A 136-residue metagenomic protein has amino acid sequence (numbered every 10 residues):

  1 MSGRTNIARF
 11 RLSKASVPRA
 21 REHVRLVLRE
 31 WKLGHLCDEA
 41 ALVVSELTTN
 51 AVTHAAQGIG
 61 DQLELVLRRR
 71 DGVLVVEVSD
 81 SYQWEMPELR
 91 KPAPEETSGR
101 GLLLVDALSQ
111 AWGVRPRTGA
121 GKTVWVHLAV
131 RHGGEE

Functional and structural regions predicted by a protein language model:
M1-E39: Bergerat-fold GHKL ATPase/HATPase_c domain
M1-R9, V52-E136: Conserved beta-strand-loop-beta-strand hairpin that lines the nucleotide-binding pocket of ATP/GTP-utilizing enzymes
A20, L47-N50, V105: Conserved small-residue
R25-R29, L36-A41, V73-V75, E85-L89: A broad, low-specificity signal for short, low-complexity segments enriched in glycine/proline and polar/charged
H35-I59: Conserved ATP-binding N-box helix of the HATPase_c
